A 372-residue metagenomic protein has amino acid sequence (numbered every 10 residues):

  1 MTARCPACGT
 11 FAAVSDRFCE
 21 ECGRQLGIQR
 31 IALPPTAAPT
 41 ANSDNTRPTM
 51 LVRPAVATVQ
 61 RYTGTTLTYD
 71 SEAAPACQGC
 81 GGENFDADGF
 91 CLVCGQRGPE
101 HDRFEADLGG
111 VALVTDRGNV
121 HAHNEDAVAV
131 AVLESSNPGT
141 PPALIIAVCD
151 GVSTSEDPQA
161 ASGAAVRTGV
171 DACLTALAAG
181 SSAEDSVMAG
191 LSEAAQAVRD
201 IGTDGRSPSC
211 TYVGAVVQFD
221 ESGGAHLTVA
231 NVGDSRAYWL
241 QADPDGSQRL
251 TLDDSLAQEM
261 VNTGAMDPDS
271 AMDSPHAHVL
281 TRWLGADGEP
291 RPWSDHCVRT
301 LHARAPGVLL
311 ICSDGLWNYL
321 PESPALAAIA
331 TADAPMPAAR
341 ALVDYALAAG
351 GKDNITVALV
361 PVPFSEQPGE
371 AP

Functional and structural regions predicted by a protein language model:
M1-P372: PP2C/PPM-type serine/threonine phosphatase catalytic domain
